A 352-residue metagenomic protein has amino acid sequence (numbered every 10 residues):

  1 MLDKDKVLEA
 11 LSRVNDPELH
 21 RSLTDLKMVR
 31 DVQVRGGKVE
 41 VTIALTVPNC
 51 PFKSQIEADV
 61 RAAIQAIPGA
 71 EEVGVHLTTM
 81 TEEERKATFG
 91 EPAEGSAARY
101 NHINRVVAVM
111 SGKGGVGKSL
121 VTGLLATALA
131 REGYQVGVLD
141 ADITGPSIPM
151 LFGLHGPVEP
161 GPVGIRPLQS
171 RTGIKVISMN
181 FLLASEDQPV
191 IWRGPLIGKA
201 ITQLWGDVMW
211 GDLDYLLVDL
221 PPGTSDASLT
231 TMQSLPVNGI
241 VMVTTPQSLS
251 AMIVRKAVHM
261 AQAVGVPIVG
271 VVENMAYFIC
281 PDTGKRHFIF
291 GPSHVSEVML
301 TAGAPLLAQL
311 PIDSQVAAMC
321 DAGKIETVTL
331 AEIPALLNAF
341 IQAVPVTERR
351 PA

Functional and structural regions predicted by a protein language model:
M1-R30: N-proximal, solvent-exposed amphipathic alpha-helical segments enriched in charged/polar residues
D25-M28, R35, T46-S111: Extreme N-terminal, non-catalytic leader segments that precede Walker-type/kinase nucleotide-binding cores
L26, S54, I67, H76-E94 (+1 more regions): C-terminal lobe/tail of nucleotide-utilizing enzymes
V32-T46, I177: Short, aliphatic-rich beta-strand segments
R105-I143, V254, V258: Walker A/P-loop phosphate-binding motif and the immediately C-terminal alpha-helix
L129-R193, G198, W205, S296: Phosphate-binding loop that captures ATP/GTP phosphates
L183-T231: Phosphate-binding/switch loop-helix module in NTP-utilizing enzymes
S228-S248: Inter-motif core of Ras-like GTPase G domains
